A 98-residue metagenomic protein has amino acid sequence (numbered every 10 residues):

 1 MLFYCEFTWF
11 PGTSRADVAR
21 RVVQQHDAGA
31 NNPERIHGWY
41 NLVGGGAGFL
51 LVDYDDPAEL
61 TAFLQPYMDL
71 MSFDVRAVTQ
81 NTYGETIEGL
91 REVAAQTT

Functional and structural regions predicted by a protein language model:
M1-N31, R35-G46, D55, Q80-N81 (+1 more regions): Short S/T/G/P-rich N-terminal loop/turn motif that feeds into the first structured element of a domain
C5, L50, L60: Hydrophobic pocket/interface hotspot
R21-V23, L60-D69: Short amphipathic alpha-helices in soluble, non-transmembrane regions that often serve as interface/regulatory elements
G44-A47, M68-L70: Short connector loops at helix/strand junctions that flank enzyme active sites, especially segments positioning acidic
D53-Y54, P66: Conserved catalytic core of Hanks-type protein kinase domains
Y54, E59-L60, F73: Generic hydrophobic/packing signal
L70-N81: Conserved short beta-strand edge segments in small beta-sheet-based binding/regulatory domains
